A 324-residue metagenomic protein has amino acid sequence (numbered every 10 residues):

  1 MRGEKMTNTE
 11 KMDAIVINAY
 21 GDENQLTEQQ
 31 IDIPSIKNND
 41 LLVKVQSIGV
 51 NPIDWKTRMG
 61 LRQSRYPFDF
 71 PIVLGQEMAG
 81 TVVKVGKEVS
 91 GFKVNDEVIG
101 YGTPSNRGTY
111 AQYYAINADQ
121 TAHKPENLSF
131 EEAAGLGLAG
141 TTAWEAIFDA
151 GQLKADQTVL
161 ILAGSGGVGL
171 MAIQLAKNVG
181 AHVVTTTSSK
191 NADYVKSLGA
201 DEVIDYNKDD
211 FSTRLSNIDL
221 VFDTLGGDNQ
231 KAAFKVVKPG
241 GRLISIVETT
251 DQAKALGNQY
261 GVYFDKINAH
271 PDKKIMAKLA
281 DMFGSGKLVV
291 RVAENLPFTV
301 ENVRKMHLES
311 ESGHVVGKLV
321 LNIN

Functional and structural regions predicted by a protein language model:
D32-G49, R62-S105: Glycine-rich beta-strand-centered segment in the early N-terminal region that forms part of a ligand/cofactor-binding
P67, Y101-A163: NAD(P)H dinucleotide-binding glycine-rich loop of Rossmann-like/cofactor-binding domains, especially the beta1-alpha1
G86-G91, T185-Y194, D228-Q230, T249: Short glycine/proline-centered loop/turn elements that form peptide/ligand docking sites
A134-D205: Mid-domain Rossmann-like dinucleotide-binding core that forms the NAD(H)/NADP(H) cofactor-binding site
V184, L198-D265: Glycine-rich cofactor phosphate-binding loops and adjacent beta1-alpha1 units of small-molecule cofactor enzyme domains
R242-I244, Q252-V292: Rossmann-fold dehydrogenase core element
K273-N324: C-terminal hydrophobic helical "lid"/dimerization subdomain of Rossmann-like NAD(P)H-dependent oxidoreductases
